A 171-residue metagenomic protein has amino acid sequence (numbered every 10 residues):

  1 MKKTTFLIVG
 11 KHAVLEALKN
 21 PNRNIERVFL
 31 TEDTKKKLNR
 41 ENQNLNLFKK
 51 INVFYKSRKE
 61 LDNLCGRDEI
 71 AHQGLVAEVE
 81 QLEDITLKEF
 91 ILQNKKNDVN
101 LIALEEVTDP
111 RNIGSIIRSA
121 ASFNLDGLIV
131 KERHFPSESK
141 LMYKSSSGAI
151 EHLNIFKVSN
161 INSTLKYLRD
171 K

Functional and structural regions predicted by a protein language model:
M1-L92: N-terminal positively charged helical leader segments and presequences
R23, L92-K171: RNA substrate-binding interface of SAM-dependent RNA methyltransferases
